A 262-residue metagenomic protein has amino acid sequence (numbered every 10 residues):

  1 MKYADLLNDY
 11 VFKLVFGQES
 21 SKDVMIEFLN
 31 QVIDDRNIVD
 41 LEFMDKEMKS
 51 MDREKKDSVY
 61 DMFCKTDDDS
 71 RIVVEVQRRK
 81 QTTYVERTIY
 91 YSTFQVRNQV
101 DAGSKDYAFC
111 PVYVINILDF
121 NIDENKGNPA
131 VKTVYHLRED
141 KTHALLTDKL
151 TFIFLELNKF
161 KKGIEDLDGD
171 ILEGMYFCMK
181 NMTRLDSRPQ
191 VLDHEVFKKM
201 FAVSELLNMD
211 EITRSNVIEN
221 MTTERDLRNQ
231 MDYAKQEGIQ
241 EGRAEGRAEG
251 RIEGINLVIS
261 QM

Functional and structural regions predicted by a protein language model:
M1-I153, K159-G163: Accessory alpha/beta interaction modules
N8, M25, P111, T151 (+3 more regions): Short runs of predominantly hydrophobic/aromatic residues within well-ordered alpha helices that form helix-helix
S20-V24, R79, T83, D170 (+3 more regions): Charged, alpha-helix-enriched surfaces in structured cytosolic catalytic cores of large nucleotide-utilizing machines
L29, S92, I171-M179, S204: Short amphipathic C-terminal alpha-helix that caps PH/PH-like domains
R36, D45-K49, L137-R138, L172-G174 (+2 more regions): Short secondary-structure boundary micro-motifs
I72-Q77, F177-M262: Short, charged alpha-helical interaction segments and adjacent helix-coil junctions
P129-H136, D168-M175, E219-M221: Short intrinsically disordered coil segments
D148-D193: Upstream accessory/linker segments immediately N-terminal to the RecA-like ATPase cores of bacterial MutS and a subset
